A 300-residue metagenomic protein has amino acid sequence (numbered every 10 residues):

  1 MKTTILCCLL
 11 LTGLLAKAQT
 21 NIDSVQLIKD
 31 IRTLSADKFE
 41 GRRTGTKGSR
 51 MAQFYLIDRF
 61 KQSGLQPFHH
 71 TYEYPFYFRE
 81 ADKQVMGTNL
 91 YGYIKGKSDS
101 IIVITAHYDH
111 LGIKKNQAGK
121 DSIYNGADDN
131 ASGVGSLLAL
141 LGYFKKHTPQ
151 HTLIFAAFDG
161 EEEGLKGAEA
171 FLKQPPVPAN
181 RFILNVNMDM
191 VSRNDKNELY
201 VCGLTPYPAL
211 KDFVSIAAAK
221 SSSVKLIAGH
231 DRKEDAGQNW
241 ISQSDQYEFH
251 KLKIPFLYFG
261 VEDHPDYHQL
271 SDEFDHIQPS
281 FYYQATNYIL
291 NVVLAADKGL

Functional and structural regions predicted by a protein language model:
M1-I22: Bacterial Sec-dependent N-terminal signal peptides
T20, D37-K47, Y77-A81, G119-N130 (+4 more regions): Second-shell loop/turn segments in exported
N21-F39, T44, D58-S63, T88-Q150 (+1 more regions): Catalytic-core environment of secreted peptidases
I22, Q26-T33, K47-Q62, T71 (+8 more regions): Extracytoplasmic/secreted proteins, especially bacterial periplasmic and envelope-associated proteins
K38-G41, F60, Q66-P67, E80-K83 (+8 more regions): Solvent-exposed loop/turn segments at secondary-structure junctions within structured extracellular/periplasmic domains
R42-I94: A non-catalytic alpha/beta surface segment that caps or lines the substrate-entry region of metallo-dependent hydrolase
E80-T88, D121-F213: Acidic/histidine-rich catalytic neighborhood of metal-dependent amide-processing enzymes
K196-L300: Active-site-adjacent substrate-binding region of metalloamidase/peptidase-like peptide-processing proteins
